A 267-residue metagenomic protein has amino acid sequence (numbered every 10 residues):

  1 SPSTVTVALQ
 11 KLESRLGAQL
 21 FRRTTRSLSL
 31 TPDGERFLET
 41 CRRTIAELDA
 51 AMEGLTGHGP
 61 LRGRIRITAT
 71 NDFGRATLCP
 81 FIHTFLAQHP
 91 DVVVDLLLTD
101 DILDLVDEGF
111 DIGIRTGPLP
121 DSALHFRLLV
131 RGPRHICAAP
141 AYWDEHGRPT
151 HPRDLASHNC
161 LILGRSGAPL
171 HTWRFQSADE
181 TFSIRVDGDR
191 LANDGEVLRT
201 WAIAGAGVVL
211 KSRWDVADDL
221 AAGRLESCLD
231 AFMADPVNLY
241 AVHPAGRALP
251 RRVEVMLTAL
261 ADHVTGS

Functional and structural regions predicted by a protein language model:
S1-T4, A8: Helix-turn-helix DNA-binding motif, specifically the short coil turn and the N-cap/start of the second
L12-E13, L225: Conserved amphipathic alpha-helical core elements
E13-L30: A short LG(V/I)-centered, amphipathic sequence patch enriched for acidic residue(s) preceding the LG motif
T25-L28, E35, A46-T68: Short helix-loop hinge/linker segments at domain boundaries
R62-H125: Central regulatory/effector-binding core of bacterial HTH transcription factors
T77, S212, A248-D262: Short amphipathic alpha-helical coupling segments at ligand-binding clamshell hinges and other catalytic/signaling
D107-G109, L119-L239, G266-S267: C-terminal regulatory
L239-A248: A bilobed periplasmic-binding-protein/Venus flytrap-type ligand-binding module shared by bacterial periplasmic
